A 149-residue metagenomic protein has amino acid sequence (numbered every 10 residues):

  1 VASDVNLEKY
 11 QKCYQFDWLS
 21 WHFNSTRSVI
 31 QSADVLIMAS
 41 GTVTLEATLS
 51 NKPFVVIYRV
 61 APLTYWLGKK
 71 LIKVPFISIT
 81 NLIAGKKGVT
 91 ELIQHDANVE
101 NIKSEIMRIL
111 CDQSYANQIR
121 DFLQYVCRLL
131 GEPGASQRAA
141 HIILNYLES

Functional and structural regions predicted by a protein language model:
V1-S149: Nucleotide-activated sugar donor-binding and catalytic core shared by glycosyltransferases and related lipid-linked
